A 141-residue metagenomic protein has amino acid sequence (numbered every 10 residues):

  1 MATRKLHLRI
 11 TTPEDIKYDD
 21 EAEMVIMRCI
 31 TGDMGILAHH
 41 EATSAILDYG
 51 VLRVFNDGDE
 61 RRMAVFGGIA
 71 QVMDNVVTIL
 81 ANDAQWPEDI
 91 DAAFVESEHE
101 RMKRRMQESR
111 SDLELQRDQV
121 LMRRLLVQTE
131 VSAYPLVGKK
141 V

Functional and structural regions predicted by a protein language model:
M1-H7, Y134-V137: N-terminal export/targeting signal detector
H7-R101: Compact, glycine-rich, soluble single-domain proteins
W86-V141: Acidic/glycine-rich phosphate/pyrophosphate-binding loops and surrounding catalytic core that coordinate Mg2+
